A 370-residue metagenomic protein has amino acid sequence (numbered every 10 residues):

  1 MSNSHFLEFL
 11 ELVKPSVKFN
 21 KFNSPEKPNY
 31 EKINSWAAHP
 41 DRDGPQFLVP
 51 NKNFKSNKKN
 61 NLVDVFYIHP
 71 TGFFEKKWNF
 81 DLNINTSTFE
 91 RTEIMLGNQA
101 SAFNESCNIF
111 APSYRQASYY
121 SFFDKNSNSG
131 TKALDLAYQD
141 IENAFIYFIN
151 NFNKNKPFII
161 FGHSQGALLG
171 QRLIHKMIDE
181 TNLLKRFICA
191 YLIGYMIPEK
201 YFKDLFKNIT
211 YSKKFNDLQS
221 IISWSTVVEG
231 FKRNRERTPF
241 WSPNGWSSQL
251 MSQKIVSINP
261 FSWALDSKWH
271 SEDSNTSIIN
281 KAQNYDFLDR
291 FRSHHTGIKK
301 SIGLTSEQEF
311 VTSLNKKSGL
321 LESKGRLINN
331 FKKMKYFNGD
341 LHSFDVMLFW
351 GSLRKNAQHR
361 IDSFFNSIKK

Functional and structural regions predicted by a protein language model:
M1-K55: Basic, amphipathic N-terminal segments that precede the first structured/catalytic domain
S4-S24, I68-K156, G325-K370: Active-site catalytic motif of lipid deacylating hydrolases and related acyltransferases
N57-V63: Proline/glycine-enriched tight loop/beta-turn segments at coil->beta junctions that connect or precede beta-strands
D64-I68, F110-S113, I159, C189-L192 (+1 more regions): Structural recognition of the beta-strand scaffold that forms the well-ordered cores of secreted hydrolase catalytic
H69-T71, S113-R115, H163-S164, I193-M196 (+1 more regions): Active-site-proximal beta-strand/loop segments in catalytic clefts of secreted hydrolases
A137-K154, K176-N329, H359, S363 (+1 more regions): Surface cap/lid and interfacial helix-loop subdomains adjacent to catalytic sites that gate substrate access
F161-G166, G170: Gly/Ala-rich beta-loop-alpha elbow adjacent to hydrolase catalytic centers
Q171-H175: Short, hydrophobic alpha-helix immediately C-terminal to the catalytic nucleophile
